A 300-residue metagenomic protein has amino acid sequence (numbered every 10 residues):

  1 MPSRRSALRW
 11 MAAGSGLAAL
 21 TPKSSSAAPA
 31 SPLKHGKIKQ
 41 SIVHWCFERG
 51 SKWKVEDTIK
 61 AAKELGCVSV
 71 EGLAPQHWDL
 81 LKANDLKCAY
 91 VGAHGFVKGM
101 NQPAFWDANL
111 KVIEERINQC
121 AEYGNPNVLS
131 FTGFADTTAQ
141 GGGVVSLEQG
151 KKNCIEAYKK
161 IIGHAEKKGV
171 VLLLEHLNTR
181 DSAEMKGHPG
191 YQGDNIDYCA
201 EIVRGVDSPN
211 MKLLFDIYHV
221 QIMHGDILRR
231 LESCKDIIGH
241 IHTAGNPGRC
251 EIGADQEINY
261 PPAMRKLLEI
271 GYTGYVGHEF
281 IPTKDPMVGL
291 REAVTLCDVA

Functional and structural regions predicted by a protein language model:
P2-K63, N125-P126, E184-M185, G193-F215 (+1 more regions): Histidine-acidic metal/acid-base catalytic patches
M11-L20, P32-H35, G99-K212, I222: Active-site acidic/histidine proton-transfer and metal-coordination neighborhood in alpha/beta enzyme cores
C46-E48, A74-Q76, H94-V97, F134-D136 (+4 more regions): Active-site-proximal loop/turn and secondary-structure-junction residues that shape catalytic pockets, frequently
D57-H77: Catalytic domains of carbohydrate-active enzymes, especially glycoside hydrolases
E71, Y90-G92, L129, L173 (+2 more regions): Conserved beta-strand positions in the central sheet of alpha/beta enzyme cores
D79-V91: Short acidic, glycine/proline-enriched helix-loop-strand junctions
